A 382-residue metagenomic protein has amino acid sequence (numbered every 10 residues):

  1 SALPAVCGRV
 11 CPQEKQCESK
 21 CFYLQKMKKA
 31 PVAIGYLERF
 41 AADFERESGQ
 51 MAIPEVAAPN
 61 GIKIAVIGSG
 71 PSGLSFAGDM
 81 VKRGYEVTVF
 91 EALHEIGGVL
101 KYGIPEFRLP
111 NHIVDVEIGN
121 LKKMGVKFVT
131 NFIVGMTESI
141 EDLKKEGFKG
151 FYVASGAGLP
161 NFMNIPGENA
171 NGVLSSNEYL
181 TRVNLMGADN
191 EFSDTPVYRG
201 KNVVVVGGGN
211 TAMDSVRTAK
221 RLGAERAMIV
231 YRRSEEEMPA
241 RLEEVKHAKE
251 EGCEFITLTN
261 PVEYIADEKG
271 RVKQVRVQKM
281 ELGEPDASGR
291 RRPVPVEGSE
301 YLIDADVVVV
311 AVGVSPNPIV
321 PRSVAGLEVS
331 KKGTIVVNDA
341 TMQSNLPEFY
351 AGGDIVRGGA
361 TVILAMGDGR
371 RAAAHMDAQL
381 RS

Functional and structural regions predicted by a protein language model:
A2, G70-P71, E95, G209-T211 (+1 more regions): Residue-level detector of alpha-helix initiation sites
G8-A41, T88, E95, G125-F128: Iron-sulfur cluster-binding cysteine motifs and their immediate structural context in ferredoxin-like electron-transfer
A41-A57, V116-M136, P160-L222, S330-A340 (+1 more regions): Glycine-rich dinucleotide-binding loop and its adjacent helix/turn
A58, K63-I67, D115-I165, E263-R276 (+3 more regions): Feature captures the FAD/FMN-dependent oxidoreductase FAD-binding
I62-T88, A212-K220: N-terminal Rossmann-like FAD-binding beta1-loop-alpha1 element of flavoenzymes
E86-V89, L93-F128, V216-E263: Rossmann-like dinucleotide-binding cores of NAD(P)H-dependent redox enzymes
N169-G200, P285-G359: FAD-site-proximal beta/loop scaffold in flavoenzymes
S215, G352-S382: A conserved FAD-binding loop/helix module that cradles the flavin
